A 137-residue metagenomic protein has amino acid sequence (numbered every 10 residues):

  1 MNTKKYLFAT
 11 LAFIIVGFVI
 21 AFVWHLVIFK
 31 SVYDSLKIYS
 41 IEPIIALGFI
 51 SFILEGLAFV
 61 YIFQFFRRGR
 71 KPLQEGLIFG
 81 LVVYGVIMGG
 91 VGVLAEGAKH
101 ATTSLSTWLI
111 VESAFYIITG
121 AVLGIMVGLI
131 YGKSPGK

Functional and structural regions predicted by a protein language model:
M1-K137: Juxtamembrane/disordered regions of integral membrane proteins
